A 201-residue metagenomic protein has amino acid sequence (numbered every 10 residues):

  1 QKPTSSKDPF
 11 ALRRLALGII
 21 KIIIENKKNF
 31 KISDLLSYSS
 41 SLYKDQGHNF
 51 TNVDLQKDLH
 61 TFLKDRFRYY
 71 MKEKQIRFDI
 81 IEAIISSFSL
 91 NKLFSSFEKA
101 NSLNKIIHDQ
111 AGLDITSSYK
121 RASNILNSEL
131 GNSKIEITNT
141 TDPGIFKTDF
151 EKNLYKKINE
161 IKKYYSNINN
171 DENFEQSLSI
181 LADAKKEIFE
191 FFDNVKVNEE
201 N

Functional and structural regions predicted by a protein language model:
Q1-N201: Amphipathic alpha-helical "coupling" segments that flank catalytic cores
